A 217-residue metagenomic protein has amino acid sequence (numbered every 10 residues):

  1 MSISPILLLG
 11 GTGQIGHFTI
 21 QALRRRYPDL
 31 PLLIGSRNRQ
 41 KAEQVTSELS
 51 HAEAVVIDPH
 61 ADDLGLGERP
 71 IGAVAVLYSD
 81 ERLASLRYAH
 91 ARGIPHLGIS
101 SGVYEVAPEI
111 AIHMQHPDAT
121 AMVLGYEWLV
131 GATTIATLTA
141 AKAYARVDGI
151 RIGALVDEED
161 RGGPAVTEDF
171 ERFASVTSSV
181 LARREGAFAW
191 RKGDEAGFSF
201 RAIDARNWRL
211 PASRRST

Functional and structural regions predicted by a protein language model:
S4-R26: Canonical Rossmann dinucleotide-binding motif of NAD(H)/NADP(H)-dependent dehydrogenases/reductases, specifically
L7, P31-L33, E53, R151: A structural signal for isolated positions on well-ordered beta-strands in alpha/beta enzyme cores
L9-G10, Q14-H17, K142-T217: Active-site-lining helix/loop region of Rossmann-like oxidoreductase modules
P28-R39: Conserved glycine-rich Rossmann-like NAD(P)H-binding loop of the short-chain dehydrogenase/reductase
Q40-P108: NAD(P)H-binding glycine-rich loop region in Rossmannoid oxidoreductase-like domains and their noncatalytic homologs
G98, M122-L124, I152: General beta-strand structural signal in soluble alpha/beta enzymes
S100-M122: Rossmann-fold NAD(P)-binding glycine/threonine-rich loop
V123-K142: Short alpha-helices
